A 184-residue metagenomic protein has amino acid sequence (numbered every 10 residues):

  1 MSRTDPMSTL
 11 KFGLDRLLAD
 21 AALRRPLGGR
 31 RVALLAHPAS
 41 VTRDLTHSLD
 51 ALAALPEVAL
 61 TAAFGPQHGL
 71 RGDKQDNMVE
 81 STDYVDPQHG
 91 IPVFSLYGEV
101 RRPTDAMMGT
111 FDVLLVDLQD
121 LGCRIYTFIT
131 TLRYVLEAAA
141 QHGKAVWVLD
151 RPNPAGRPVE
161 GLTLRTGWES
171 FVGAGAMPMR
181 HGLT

Functional and structural regions predicted by a protein language model:
S8-V58: N-terminal phosphate-binding or glycine-rich loops at protein starts, especially the Walker A/P-loop of NTPases
P56-V58, A139-A145: A short helix->loop->beta-strand "cap" motif at the edges of active sites that frequently abuts
A59-H68: Short internal beta-strands
G72-D76, W147-E169: Glycine-rich, charge-decorated loop segments at or immediately adjacent to ligand/cofactor-binding or catalytic sites
D76-F111, C123: Glycine-rich oxoanion-binding loops at beta->alpha junctions
D112-L121, W147-D150: Short acidic catalytic loops
D120-L132: Glycine/threonine-rich flexible loop motifs
T166-T184: Acidic, His- and aromatic-enriched active-site or binding-groove loops in soluble protein domains that engage sugars
